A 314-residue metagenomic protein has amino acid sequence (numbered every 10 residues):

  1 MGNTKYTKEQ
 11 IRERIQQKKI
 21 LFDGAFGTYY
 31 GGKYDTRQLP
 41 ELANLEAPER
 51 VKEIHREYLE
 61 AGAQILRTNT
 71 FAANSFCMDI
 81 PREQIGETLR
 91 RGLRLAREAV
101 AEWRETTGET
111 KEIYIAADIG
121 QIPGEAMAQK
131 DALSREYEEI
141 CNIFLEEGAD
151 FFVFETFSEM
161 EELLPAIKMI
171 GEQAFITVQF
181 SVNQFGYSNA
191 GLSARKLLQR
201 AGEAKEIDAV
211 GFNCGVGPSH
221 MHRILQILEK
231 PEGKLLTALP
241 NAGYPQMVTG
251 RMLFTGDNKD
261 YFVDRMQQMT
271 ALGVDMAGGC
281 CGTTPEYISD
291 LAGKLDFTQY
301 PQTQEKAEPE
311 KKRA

Functional and structural regions predicted by a protein language model:
M1-A314: Domain-level signal for soluble alpha/beta catalytic cores
